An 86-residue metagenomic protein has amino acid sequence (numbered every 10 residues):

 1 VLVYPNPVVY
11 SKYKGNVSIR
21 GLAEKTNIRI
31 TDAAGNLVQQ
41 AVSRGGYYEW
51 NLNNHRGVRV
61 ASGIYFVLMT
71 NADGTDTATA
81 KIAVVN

Functional and structural regions predicted by a protein language model:
V1-R29, Y47-E49, T75: Glycine-centered coil/turn sites that cap beta-strands in beta-rich domains
V1-Y4, V58, S62-N86: C-terminal tail/sorting-segment detector
Y4-P5, R20, T31, V42 (+2 more regions): Residue-level detector of conserved, well-ordered beta-strand and adjacent loop positions that form binding/recognition
I28-V38, Y65: Short, glycine-anchored, charge-dense loop/turn motifs used at functional sites
A34-V60, T70-A78: Glycine-centered tight-turn motifs at strand-turn-strand junctions
